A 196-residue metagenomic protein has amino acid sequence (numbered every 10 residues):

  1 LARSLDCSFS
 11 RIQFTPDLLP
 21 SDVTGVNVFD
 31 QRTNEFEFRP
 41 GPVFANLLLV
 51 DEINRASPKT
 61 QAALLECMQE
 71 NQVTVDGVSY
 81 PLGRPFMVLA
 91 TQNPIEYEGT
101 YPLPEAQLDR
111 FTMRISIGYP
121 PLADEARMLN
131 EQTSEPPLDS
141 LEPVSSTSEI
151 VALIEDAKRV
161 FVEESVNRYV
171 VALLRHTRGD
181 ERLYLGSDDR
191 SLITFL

Functional and structural regions predicted by a protein language model:
L1-T15: Walker A/P-loop
R3, D17, P40-P42, P81-P85 (+1 more regions): Glycine/charge-rich, flexible interdomain linkers and switch-proximal surface loops that mediate coupling
C7, L19-N34: Conserved NTP-binding/hydrolysis module of P-loop NTPases
F14-T15, I53, P94: Short, ordered loop/turn segments at secondary-structure junctions
F29-L49: Conserved alpha-helical scaffold flanking the Walker A/P-loop in AAA+ ATPase domains
D30-E35, A56, M68-V160: Canonical AAA+ ATPase core
D51-E52, A63: Walker B catalytic acidic pair
T133-L196: Basic, amphipathic alpha-helical bundle interface domains used for macromolecular binding and assembly
